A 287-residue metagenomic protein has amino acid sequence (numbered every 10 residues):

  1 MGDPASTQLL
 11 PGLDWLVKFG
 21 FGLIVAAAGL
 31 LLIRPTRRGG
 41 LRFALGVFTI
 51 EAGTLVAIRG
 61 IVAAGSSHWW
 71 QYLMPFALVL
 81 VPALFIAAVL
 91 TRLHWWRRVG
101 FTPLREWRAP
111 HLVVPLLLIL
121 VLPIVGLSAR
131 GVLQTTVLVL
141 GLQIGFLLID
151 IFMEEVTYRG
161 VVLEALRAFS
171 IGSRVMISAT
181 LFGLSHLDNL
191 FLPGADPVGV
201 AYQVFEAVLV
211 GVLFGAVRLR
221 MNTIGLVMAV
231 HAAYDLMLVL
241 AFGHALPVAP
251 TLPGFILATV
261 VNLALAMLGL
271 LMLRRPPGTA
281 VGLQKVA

Functional and structural regions predicted by a protein language model:
M1-G12: Short, strongly hydrophobic alpha-helical membrane anchors
G2-D3, A57-S66, I124-L133, L187-L192 (+1 more regions): Juxtamembrane "helix-exit" motif on the non-cytosolic side of transmembrane helices
Q8, V132-I144, F191-E206, L252: Juxtamembrane helix-entry segments on the extracytoplasmic side of multipass membrane proteins
L10-F21, R37-L90, L112, L140-L142 (+1 more regions): Alpha-helical transmembrane segments in multi-pass membrane proteins
I24-G29, V230-A287: C-terminal membrane module of polytopic membrane proteins
L147, G172-L187: Small-polar-interrupted transmembrane alpha-helices in polytopic inner-membrane proteins
M153-A179, L219-T223: Membrane-interface helix/loop boundary segments of multi-pass membrane proteins
M176, G199-T259: Functionally important transmembrane alpha-helices
